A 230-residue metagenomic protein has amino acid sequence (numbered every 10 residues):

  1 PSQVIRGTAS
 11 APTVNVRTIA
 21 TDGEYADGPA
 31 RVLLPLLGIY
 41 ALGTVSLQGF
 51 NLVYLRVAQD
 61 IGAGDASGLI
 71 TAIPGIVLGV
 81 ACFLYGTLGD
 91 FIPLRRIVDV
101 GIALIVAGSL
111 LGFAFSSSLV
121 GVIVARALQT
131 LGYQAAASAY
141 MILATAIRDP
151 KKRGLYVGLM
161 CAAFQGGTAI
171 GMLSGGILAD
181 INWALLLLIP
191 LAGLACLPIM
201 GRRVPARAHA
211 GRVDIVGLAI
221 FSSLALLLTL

Functional and structural regions predicted by a protein language model:
P1-R202: Transmembrane-helix bundle of Major Facilitator Superfamily
I181-L230: Hydrophobic transmembrane-helix bundles of small-molecule transporters
